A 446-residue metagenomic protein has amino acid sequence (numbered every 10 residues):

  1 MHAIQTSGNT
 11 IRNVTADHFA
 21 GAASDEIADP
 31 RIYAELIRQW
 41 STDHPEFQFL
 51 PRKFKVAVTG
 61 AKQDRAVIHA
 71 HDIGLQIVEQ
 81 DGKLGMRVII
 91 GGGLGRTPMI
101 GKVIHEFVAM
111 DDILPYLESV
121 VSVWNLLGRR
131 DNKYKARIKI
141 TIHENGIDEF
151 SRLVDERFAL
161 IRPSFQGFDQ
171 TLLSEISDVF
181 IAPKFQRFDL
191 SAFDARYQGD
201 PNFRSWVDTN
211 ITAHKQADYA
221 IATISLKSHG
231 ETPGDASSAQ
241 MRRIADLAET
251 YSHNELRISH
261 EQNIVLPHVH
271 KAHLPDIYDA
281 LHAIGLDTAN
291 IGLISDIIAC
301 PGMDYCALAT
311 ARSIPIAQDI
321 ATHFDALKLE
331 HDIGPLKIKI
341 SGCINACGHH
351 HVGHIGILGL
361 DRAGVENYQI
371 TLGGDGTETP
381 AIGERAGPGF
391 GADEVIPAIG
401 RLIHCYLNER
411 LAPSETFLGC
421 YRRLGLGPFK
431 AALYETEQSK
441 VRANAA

Functional and structural regions predicted by a protein language model:
M1-A446: Peripheral terminal and linker regions in Fe-S/redox and tRNA-modifying enzymes
